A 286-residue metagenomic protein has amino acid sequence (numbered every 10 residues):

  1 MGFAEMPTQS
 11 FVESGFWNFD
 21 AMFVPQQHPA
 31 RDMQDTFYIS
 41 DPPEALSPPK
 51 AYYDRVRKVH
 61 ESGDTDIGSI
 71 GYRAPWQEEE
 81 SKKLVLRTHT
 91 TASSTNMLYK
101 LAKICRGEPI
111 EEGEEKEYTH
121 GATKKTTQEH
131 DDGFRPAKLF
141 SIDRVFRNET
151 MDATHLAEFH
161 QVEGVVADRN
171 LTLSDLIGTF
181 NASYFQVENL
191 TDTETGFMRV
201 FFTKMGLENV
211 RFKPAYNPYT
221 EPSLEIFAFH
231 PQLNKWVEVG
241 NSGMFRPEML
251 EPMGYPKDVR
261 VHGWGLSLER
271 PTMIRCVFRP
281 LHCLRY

Functional and structural regions predicted by a protein language model:
M1-Y286: TRNA-recognition modules of translation machinery and tRNA-sensing kinases, especially anticodon-binding
